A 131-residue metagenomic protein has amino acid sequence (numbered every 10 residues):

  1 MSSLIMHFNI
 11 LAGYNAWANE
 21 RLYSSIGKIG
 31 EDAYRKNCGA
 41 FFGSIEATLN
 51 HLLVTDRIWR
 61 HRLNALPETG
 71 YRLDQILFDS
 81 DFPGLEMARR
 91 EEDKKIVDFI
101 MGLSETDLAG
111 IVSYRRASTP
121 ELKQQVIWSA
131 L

Functional and structural regions predicted by a protein language model:
M1, E46-N50, F82, I100 (+1 more regions): Generic N-terminal initiation segments characterized by hydrophobic and/or small/turn-forming residues
M1-G13, M87: Extreme N-terminal tail/first-helix region
N9-Q75, R116-L131: Short, contiguous alpha-helical
P67-L108: Helix-adjacent hinge/juxtasegments
E105-A117: Carboxylate-rich helix-loop segments that flank metal/cofactor sites and access channels in metalloenzymes
